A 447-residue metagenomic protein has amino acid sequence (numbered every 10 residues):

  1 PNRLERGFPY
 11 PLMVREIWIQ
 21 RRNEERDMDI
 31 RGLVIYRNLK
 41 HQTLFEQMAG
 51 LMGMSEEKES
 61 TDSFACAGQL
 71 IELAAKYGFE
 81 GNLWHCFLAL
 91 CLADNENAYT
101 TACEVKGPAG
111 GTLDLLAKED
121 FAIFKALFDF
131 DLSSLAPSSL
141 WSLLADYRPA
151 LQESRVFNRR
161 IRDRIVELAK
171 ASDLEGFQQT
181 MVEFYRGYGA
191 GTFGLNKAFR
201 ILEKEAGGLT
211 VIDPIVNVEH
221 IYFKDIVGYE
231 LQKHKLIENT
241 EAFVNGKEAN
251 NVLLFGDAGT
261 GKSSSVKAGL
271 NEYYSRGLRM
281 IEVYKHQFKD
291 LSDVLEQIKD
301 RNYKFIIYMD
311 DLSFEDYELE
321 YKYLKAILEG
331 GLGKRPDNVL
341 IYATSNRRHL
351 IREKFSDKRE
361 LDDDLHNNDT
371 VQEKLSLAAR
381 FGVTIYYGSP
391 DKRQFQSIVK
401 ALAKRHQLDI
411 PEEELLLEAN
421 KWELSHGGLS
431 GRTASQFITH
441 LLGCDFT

Functional and structural regions predicted by a protein language model:
V14-A169: Intrinsically disordered, low-complexity N-terminal extensions of AAA+/P-loop NTPases that precede the structured
L151-V211: Interdomain "pre-motor" coupling segment immediately N-terminal to P-loop NTPase/helicase cores
V218-E241: N-terminal pre-Walker A segment at the start of P-loop NTPase domains
A249-S265: Walker A/P-loop nucleotide-binding motif
E272-Y303, F314-D316: AAA+/P-loop NTPase substrate/partner-engagement loops
D316-D363: Conserved catalytic/switch belt of AAA+ P-loop NTPases
D363-L375, G382-Q394: Conserved AAA+ ATPase "SRH/arginine-finger" region at the nucleotide-binding site
T384, G388-T447: C-terminal alpha-helical "lid" subdomain
